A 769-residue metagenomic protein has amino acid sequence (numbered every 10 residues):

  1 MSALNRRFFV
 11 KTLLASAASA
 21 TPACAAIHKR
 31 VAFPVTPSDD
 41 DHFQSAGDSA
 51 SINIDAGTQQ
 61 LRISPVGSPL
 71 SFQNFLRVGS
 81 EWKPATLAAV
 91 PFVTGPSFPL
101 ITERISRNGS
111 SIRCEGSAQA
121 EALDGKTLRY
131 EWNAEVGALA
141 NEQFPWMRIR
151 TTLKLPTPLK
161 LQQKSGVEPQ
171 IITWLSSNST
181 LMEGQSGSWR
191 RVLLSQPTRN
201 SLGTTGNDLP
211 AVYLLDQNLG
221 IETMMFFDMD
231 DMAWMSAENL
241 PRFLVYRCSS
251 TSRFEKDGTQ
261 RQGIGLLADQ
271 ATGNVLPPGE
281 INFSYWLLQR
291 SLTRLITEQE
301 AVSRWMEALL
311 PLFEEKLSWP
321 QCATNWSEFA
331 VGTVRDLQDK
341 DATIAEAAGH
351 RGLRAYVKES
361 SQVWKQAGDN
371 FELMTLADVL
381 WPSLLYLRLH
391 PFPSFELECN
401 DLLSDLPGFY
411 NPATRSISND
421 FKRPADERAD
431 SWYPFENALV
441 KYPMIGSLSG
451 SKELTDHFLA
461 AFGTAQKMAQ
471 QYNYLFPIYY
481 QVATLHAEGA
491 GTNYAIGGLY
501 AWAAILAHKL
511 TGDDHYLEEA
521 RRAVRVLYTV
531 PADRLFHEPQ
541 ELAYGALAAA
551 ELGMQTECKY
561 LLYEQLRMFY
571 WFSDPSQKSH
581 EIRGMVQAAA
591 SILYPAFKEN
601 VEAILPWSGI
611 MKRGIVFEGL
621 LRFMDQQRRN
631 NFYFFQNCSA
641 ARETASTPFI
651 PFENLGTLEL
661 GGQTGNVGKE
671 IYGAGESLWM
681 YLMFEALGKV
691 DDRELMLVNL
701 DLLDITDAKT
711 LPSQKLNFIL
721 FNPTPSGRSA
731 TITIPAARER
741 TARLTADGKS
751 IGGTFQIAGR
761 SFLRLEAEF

Functional and structural regions predicted by a protein language model:
S2-S16: N-terminal secretory signal peptides and thylakoid transit peptides that target proteins across membranes
A46, A50-G463, I757: Carbohydrate-recognition beta-sandwich/jelly-roll modules in extracellular/periplasmic carbohydrate-active proteins
Q321-S327, Y386-N400, M444-L459, A507-R521 (+2 more regions): Structural helix-adjacent loops and short alpha-helical linkers that scaffold large soluble proteins
V331-N370, S404-A429, Q466-G489, Y516-E518 (+3 more regions): Glycine- and aromatic-rich loop/turn segments at beta-sheet edges
K365-L389, D426-S447, G491-L506, H537-M554 (+5 more regions): Well-ordered alpha-helical segments within folded domains of soluble proteins
G446-L510, D514, L527: Active-site lining segments of carbohydrate-active enzymes
V667-R738: Carbohydrate-binding surface patches
G753-F769: C-terminal beta-strand-rich structural cap/linker in extracellular carbohydrate-active enzymes
